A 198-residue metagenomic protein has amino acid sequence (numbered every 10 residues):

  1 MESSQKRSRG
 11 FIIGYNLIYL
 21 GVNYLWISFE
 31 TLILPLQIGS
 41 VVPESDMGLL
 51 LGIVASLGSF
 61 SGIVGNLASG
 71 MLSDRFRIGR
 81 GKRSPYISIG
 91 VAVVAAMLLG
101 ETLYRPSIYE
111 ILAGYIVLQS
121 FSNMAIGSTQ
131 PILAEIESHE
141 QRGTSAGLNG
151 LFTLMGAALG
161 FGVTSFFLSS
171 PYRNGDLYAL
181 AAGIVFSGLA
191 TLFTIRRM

Functional and structural regions predicted by a protein language model:
E2-S59: Helix-loop boundary and gating motifs at the non-cytosolic
M47, K82-P85, F166-V185: A membrane-interface helix-boundary motif in multi-pass transporters
L51-D74: Central cavity-lining transmembrane alpha-helices of secondary-active solute carriers, predominantly the Major
G58-I63, G143-L168: Glycine-rich segments within core transmembrane alpha-helices of 12-TM secondary carriers
D74, T102, A158-D176: Transmembrane alpha-helix termini and helix-breaking/packing motifs in multi-pass membrane transporters
I87-P106: C-terminal ends and interior cores of transmembrane alpha-helices in multi-pass membrane transporters/permeases
S120-L151: Cytoplasmic helix-loop-helix junction between adjacent transmembrane helices in 12-TM secondary transporters
V185-M198: C-terminal membrane-cytosol helix-exit motif in multi-pass small-molecule transporters
